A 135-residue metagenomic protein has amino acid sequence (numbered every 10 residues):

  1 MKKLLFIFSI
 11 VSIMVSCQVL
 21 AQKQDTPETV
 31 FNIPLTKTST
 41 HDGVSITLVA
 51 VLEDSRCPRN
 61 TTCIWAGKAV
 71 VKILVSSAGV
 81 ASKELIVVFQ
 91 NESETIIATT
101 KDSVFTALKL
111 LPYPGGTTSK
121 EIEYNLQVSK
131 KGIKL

Functional and structural regions predicted by a protein language model:
M1-Q24: Bacterial Sec-dependent N-terminal signal peptides
Q18-T38, I133-L135: Sec-dependent signal peptide cleavage junction
S39-S45, V75-K83, T99-D102, K131-K134: A short, structured loop/turn motif at beta-sheet edges
H41-N60, D102-Y113: Charged, amphipathic alpha-helical segments
D42-V44, G67-V71, K101-S103, I122-Y124: Envelope-exposed proteins and targeting segments
I46, A50-N91: Mature extracytoplasmic domains of secretory-pathway proteins
V87-K109: Short Fe-S-cluster ligation motifs
V104-L135: C-terminal partner/receptor-binding element of secreted or periplasmic proteins
